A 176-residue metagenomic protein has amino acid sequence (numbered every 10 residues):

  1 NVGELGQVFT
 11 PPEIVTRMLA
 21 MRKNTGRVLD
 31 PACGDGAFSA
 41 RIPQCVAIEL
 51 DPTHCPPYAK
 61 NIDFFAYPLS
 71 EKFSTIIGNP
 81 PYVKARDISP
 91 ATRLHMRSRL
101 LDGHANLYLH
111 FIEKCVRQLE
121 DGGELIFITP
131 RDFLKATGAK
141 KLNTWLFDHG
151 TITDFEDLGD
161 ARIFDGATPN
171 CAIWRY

Functional and structural regions predicted by a protein language model:
G3-G26, A32-P56, F64-Y176: Signature of N6-adenine DNA methyltransferases within the class I
